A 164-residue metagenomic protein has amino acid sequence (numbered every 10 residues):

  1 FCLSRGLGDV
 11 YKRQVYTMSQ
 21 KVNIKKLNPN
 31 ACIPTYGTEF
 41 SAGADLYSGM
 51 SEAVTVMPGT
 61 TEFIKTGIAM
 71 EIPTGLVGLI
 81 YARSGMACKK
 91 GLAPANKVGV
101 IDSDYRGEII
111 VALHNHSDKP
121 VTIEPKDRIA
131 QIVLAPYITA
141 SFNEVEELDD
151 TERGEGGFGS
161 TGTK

Functional and structural regions predicted by a protein language model:
F1-Q14: Single conserved hydrophobic/aromatic residue that forms the stacking wall/gate of nucleotide- or nucleobase-binding
V15-K164: DUTPase catalytic domain/fold
